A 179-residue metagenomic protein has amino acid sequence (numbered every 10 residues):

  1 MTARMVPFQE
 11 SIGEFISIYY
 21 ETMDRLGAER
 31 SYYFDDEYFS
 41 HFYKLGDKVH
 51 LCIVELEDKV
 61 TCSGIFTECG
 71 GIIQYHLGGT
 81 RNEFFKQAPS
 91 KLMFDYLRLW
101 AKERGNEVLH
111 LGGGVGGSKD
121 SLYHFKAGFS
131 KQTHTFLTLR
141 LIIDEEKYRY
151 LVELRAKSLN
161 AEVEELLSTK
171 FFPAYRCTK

Functional and structural regions predicted by a protein language model:
M1-K86, L99: A conserved beta-strand-loop-helix scaffold within acyl/acetyltransferase catalytic domains
S17-I18, R30, H76-G78, A88-S90 (+3 more regions): Surface-exposed beta-strand edges and their flanking turn/coil or helix-capping segments
D36-Y38, L77, A88, Y96 (+3 more regions): Solvent-exposed, flexible loop/coil residues
H41-L45, A101, A127, L151-E153: Alpha-helix boundary/capping detector
Y43-K44, Q87, Y96, H134-I143: Repeat-unit-sized solenoid/scaffold elements
L56-F66, F84-L92, N106, L159-A174: A short, terminal or domain-edge coil/loop segment
E68-T133: Acyl-donor binding region in acyl/amide transferases
E107-K179: Active-site/acyl-donor-binding loops of N-acyltransferases
